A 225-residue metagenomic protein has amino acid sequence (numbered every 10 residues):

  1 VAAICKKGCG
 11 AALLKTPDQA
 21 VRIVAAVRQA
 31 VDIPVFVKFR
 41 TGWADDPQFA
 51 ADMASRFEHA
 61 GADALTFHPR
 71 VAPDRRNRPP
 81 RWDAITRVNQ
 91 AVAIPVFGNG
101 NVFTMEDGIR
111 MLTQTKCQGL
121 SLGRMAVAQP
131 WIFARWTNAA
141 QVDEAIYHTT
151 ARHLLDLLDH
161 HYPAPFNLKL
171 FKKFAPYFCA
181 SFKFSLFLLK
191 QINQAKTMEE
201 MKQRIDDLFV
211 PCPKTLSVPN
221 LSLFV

Functional and structural regions predicted by a protein language model:
V1, V35, F39-D45, P69-P73 (+2 more regions): Active-site-proximal loop/turn and secondary-structure-junction residues that shape catalytic pockets, frequently
V1-E58: Active-site entrance/lid segments in N-terminal catalytic domains of soluble metabolic enzymes
G8-C9, V37-F39, P69-V71, A93-I94 (+1 more regions): A short, structure-level motif marking secondary-structure boundaries and short turns
G8-L14, D74-R75, T137-N138: Short glycine-enriched, charge-decorated loop/helix-capping segments at active-site entrances that position
L13-P17, R78, E144: Flexible, glycine- and charge-enriched loops at secondary-structure boundaries
K15, H68, G100: Short beta->alpha connector loops at strand-helix junctions that form conserved, small/polar/Pro-enriched
R22, A30-D32, D46-A64, R76 (+3 more regions): Alpha/beta catalytic cores of nucleotide-metabolism and tRNA/nucleoside-modifying enzymes
